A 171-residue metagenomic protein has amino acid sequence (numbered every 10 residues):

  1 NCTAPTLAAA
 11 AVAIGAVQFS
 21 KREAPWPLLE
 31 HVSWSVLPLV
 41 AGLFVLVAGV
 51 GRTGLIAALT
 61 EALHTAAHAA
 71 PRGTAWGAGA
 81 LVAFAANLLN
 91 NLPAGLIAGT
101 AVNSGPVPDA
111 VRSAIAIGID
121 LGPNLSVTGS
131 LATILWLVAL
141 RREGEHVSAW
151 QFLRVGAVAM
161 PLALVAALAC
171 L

Functional and structural regions predicted by a protein language model:
N1-Q18, S33-V45: Hydrophobic mid-bilayer segments of alpha-helices in multi-pass membrane transport proteins, especially secondary
L7-A8, L37-P38, R72, W76-A80 (+2 more regions): Hydrophobic alpha-helical transmembrane segments
A11, G15, A41, A80 (+3 more regions): Generic alpha-helical transmembrane segments of integral inner-membrane proteins, especially permease/transport modules
G15-L28, L140-E143: C-terminal ends of transmembrane helices
F19-A24, G49-L59, A167-L171: Transmembrane helix-loop junctions in multi-pass membrane proteins
W26-L43, T65-A69: Membrane-water interface at loop-to-transmembrane-helix junctions
A48, R52-E145: Membrane-interfacial helix-loop connectors
V138-L162: Interfacial loop-to-transmembrane junctions
